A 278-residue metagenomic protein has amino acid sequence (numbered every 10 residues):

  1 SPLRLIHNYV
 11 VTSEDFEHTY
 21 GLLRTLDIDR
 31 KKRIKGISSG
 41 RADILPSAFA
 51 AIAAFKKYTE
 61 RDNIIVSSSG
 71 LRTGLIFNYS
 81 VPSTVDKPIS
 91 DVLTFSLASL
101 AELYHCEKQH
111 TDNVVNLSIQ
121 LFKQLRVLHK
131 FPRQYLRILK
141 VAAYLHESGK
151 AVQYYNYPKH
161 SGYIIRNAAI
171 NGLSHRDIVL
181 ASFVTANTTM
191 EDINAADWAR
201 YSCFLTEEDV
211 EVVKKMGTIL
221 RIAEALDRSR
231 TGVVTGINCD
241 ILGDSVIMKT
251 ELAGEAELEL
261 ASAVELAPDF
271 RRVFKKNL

Functional and structural regions predicted by a protein language model:
S1-R221, D227-R230, I237, L242-M248 (+1 more regions): Helical "lid/coupling" subdomains associated with nucleotide-phosphate turnover
I64, N277-L278: Generic structural signal for residues in well-ordered beta-strands
R230-V233, V273: Short solvent-exposed loop/turn micro-motifs enriched in small/polar/acidic residues
T250-L252: Short beta-strand-to-loop capping motifs
A256-N277: Short, non-transmembrane amphipathic alpha-helical segments
